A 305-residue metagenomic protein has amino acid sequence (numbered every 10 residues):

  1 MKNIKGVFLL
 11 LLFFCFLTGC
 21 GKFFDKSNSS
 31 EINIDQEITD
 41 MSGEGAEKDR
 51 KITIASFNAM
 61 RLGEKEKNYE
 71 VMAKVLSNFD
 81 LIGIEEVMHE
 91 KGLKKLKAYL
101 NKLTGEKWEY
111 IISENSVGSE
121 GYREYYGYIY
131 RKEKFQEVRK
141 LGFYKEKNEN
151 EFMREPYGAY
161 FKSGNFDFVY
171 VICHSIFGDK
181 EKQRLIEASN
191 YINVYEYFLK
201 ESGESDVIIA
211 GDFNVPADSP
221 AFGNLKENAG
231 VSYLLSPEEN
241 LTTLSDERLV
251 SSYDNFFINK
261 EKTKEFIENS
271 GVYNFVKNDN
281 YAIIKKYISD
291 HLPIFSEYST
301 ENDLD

Functional and structural regions predicted by a protein language model:
M1-F8: Bacterial N-terminal signal peptides that target proteins for export
T18-G19: C-terminal motif of bacterial Sec signal peptides marking the signal peptidase cleavage site
K22-G43, E90, E196-S205, V215-D305: Metal-dependent phosphoester-hydrolase catalytic domains
G45-I54, E133-Q136, E151-S175, D303-D305: Beta-strand-turn-beta hairpins that frame and shape the catalytic cleft of phosphate-ester-processing enzymes
I54-A59, V75-L96, I129, A159 (+4 more regions): Active-site beta-strand/loop signature of hydrolases that rely on acidic residues for catalysis
A55-L62, I84-M88, I111-S116, I129-K132 (+7 more regions): Active-site-proximal beta-strand/loop segments in catalytic clefts of secreted hydrolases
S56-K67, K147-E149, G178-Q183: Acidic/histidine-rich helix-loop elements that form or flank divalent-metal/phosphate-binding sites at the catalytic
M88-F166: Structured beta-strand-rich core segments of catalytic domains in phosphoester-bond hydrolases
